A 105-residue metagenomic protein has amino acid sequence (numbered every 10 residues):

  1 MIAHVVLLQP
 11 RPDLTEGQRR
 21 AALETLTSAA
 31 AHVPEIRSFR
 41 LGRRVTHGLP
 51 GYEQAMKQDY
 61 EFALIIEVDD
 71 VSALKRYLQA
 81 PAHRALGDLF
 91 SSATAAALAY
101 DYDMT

Functional and structural regions predicted by a protein language model:
M1-F62, D69-K75, Y102-T105: Short S/T/G/P-rich N-terminal loop/turn motif that feeds into the first structured element of a domain
I65-A97: C-terminal structural segments of small proteins and small subunits
